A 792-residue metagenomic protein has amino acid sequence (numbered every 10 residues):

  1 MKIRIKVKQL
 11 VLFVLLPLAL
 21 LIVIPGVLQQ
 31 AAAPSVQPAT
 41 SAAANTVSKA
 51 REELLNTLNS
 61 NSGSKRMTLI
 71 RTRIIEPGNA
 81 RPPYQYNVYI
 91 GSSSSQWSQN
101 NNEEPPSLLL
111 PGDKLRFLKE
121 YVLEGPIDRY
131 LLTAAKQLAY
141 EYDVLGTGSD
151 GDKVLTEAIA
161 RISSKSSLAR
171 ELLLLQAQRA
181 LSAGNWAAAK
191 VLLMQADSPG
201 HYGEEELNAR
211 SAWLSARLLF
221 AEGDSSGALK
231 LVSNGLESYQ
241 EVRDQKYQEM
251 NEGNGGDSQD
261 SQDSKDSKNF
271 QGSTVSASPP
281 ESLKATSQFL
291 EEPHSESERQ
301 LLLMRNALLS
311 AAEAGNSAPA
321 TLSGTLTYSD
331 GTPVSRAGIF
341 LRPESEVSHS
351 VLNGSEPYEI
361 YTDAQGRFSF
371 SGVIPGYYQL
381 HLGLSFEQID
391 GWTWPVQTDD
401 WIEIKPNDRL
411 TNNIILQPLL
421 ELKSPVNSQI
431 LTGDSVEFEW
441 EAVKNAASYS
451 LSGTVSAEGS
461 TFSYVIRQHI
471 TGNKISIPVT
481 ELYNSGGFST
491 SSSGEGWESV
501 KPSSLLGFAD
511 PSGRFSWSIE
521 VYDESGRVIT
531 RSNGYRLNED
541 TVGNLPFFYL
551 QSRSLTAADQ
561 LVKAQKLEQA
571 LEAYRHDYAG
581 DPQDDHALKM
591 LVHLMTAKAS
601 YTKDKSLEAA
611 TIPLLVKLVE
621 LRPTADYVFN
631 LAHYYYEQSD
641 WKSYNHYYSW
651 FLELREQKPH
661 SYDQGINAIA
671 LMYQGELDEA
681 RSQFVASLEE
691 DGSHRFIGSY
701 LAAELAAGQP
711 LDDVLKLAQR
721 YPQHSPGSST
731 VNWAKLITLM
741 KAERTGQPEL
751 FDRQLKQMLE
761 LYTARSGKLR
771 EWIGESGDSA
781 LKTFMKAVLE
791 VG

Functional and structural regions predicted by a protein language model:
K2-S41, N413-D559, K563-R575, A579: Long, contiguous interaction/recruitment modules in multidomain scaffold/adaptor proteins
L69-R73, P111-V122, S149-R161, A187-S198 (+7 more regions): Alpha-helical repeat scaffolds
A189, L322, Y328-H349, A447: Short, ordered, surface-exposed loop/turn motifs in non-cytosolic proteins
E237, L283-S295, S385-T411: Structured interaction patches on ligand/partner-binding surfaces of diverse proteins
S287-T321, T327-T332: Beta-strand-rich domain onsets/edges
A320-Y328, G366, I414, A558: A short, amphipathic beta-strand motif
V347-R367: Short, acidic Ser/Thr/Gly-rich low-complexity loop/linker segments typical of extracellular and cell-surface proteins
G366-R367, I374-I389: A short, solvent-exposed beta-strand micro-motif common in secreted/extracellular proteins
